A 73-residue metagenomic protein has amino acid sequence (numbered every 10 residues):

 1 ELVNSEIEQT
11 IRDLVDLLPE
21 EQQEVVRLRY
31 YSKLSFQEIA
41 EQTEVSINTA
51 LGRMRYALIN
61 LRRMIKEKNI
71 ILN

Functional and structural regions predicted by a protein language model:
E1-E24, L34, E38-E41: Amphipathic alpha-helical segment used for protein-protein interaction
T10, E41-E44, L58-N73: C-terminal edge and immediately downstream basic/flexible tail or linker adjoining helix-turn-helix-like DNA-binding
D16, Y30, R62: Short, locally clustered residues in the helix-turn-helix/winged-helix DNA-binding domain
V25-R29: A short pre-motif secondary-structure segment
S35, E44-T49: Helix-turn-helix DNA-binding motif, specifically the short coil turn and the N-cap/start of the second
R53-Y56: Residues within the DNA-recognition helix of helix-turn-helix
